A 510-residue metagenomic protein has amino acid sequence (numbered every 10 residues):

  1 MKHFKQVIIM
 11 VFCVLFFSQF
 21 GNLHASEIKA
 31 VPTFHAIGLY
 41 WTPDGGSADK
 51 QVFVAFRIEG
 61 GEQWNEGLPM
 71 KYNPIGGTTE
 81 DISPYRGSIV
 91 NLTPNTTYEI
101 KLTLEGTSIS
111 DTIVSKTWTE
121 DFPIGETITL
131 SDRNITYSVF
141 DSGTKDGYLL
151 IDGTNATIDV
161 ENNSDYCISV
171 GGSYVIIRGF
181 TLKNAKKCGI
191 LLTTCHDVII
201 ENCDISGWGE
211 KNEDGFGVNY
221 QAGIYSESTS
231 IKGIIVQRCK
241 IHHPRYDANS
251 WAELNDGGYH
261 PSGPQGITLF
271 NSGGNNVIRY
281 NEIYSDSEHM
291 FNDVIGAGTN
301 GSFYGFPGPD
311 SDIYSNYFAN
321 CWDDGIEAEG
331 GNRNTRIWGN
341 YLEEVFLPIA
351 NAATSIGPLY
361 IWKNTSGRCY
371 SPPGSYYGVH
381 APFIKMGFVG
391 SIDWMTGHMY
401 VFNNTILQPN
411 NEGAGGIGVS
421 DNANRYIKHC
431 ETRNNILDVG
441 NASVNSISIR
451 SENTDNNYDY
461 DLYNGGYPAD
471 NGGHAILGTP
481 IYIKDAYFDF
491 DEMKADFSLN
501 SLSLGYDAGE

Functional and structural regions predicted by a protein language model:
H35-L39: Structural beta-strand segments of beta-rich domains
D44-F56: Solvent-exposed loop/turn segments flanking beta-strands in beta-repeat/beta-sandwich domains
F53-N95: Recognizes extended acidic, P/S/T-rich segments that occur within or adjacent to Ig-like beta-sandwich modules
N91, R133-L150, I158-V198, K211-I231 (+1 more regions): Extracellular beta-strand-rich solenoid/capping regions of secreted or surface-exposed proteins that bind or remodel
T127, Y148, D152-A156, S173-N184 (+13 more regions): Right-handed parallel beta-helix
T144-D146, L254-I267, N424-E510: Acidic, glycine- and Ser/Thr-rich low-complexity intrinsically disordered tracts in extracellular/secreted proteins
N162-I168, N184-L191, E213-S228, N249-F270 (+6 more regions): Extracellular beta-strand/beta-solenoid scaffold signature
